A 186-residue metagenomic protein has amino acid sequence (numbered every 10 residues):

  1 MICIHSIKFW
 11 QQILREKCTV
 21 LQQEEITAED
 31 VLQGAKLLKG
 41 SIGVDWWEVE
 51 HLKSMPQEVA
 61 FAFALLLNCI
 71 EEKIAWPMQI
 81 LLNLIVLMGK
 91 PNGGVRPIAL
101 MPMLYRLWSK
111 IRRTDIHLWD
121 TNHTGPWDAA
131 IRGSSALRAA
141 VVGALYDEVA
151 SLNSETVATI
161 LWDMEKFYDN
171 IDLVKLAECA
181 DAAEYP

Functional and structural regions predicted by a protein language model:
M1-Q12: Membrane topogenic helices and adjacent juxtamembrane segments
W10, K17-P186: Conserved pre-catalytic core of RNA-dependent polymerases
